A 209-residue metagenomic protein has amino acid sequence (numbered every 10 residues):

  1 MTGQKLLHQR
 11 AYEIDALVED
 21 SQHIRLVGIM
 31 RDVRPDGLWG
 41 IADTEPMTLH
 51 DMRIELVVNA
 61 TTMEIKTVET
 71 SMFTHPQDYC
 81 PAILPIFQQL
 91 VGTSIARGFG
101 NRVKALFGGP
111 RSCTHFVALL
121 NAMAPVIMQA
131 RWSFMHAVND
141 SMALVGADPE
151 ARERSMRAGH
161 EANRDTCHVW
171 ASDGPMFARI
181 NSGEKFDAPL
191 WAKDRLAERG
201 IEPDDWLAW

Functional and structural regions predicted by a protein language model:
G3-R25, I29-G40, L49-D51: N-terminal intrinsically disordered, cationic/polar leader segments that include organellar targeting peptides
M30-W209: Active-site- and interface-proximal helix/loop "cap" or "latch" segments in soluble metabolic and energy-transducing
